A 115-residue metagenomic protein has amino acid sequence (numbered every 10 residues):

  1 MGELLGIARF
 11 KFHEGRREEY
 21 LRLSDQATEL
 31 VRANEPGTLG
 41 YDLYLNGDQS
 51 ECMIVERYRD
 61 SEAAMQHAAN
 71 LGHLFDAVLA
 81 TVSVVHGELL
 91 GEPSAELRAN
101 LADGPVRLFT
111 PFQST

Functional and structural regions predicted by a protein language model:
M1-C52, R59-N70, A80-T115: Short S/T/G/P-rich N-terminal loop/turn motif that feeds into the first structured element of a domain
G72-D76: A short, acidic, amphipathic alpha-helical segment used as a generic capping/interface helix at domain edges
